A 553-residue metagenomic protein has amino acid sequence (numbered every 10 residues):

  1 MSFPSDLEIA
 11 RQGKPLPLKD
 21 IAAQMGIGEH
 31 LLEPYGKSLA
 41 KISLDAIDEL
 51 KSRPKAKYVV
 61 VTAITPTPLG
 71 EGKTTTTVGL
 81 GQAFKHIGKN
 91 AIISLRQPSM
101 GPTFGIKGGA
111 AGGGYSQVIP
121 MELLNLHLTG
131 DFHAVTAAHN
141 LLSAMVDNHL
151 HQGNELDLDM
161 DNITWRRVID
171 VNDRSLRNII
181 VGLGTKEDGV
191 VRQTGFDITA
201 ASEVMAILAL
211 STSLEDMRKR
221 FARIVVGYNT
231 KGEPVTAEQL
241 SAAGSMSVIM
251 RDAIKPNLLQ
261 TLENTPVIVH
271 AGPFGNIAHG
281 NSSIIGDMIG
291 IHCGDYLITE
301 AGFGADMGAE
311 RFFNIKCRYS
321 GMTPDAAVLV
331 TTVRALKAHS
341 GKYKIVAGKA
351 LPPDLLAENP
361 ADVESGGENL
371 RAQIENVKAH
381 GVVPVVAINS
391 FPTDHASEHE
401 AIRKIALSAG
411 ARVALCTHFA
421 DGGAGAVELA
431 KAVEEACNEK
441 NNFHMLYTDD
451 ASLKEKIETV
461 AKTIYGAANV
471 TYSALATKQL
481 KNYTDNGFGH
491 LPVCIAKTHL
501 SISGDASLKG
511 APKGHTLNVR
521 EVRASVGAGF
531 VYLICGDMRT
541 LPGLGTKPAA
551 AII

Functional and structural regions predicted by a protein language model:
M1-I553: Flexible phosphate-sensing "switch/lid" loops adjacent to ATP/NTP-binding sites across phosphate-transfer
